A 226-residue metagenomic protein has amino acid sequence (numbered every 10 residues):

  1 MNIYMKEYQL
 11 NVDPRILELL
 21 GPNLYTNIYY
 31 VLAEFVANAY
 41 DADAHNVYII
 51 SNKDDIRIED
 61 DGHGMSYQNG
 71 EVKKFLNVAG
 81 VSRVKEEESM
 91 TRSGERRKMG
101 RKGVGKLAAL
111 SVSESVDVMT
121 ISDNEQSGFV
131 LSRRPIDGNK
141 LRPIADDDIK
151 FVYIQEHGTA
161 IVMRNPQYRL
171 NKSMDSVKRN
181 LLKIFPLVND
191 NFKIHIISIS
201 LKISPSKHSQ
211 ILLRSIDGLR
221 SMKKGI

Functional and structural regions predicted by a protein language model:
M1-A160: GHKL (Bergerat-fold) ATPase N-terminal catalytic module, capturing the glycine-rich phosphate-binding loop and acidic
Y153-I226: Glycine/threonine-rich ATP-lid/beta-loop region of ATP-binding domains
